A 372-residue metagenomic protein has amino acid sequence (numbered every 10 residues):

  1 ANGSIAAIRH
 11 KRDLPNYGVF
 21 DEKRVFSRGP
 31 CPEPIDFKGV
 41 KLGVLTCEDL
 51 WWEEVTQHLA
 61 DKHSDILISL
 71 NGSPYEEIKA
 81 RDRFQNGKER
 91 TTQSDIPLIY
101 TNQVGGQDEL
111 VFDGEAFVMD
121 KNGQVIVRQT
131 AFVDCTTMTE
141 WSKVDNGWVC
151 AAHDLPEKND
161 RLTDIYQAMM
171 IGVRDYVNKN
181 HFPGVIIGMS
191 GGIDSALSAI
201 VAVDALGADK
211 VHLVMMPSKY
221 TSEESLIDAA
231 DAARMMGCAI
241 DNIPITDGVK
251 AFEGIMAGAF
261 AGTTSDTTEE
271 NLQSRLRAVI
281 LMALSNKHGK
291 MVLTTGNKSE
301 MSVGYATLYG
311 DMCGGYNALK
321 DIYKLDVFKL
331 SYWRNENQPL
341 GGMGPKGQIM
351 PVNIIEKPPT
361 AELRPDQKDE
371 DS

Functional and structural regions predicted by a protein language model:
A1-G188, D204-K210, I240: Enzyme catalytic cores with a strong preference for nitrogen-chemistry domains
D36-K38, K121, G147-G191, L197-S372: ATP/NTP-dependent adenylation/nucleotidyl-transfer catalytic domains that generate, transfer, or process NMP-activated
